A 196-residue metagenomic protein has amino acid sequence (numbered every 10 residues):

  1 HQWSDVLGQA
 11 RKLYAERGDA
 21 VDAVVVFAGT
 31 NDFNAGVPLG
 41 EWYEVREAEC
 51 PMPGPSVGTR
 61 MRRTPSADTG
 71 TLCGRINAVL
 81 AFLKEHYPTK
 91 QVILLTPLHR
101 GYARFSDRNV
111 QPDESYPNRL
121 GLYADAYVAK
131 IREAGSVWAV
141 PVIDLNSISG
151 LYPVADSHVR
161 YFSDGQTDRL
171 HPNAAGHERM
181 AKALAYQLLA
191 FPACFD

Functional and structural regions predicted by a protein language model:
H1-A81, H171: Conserved SGNH/GDSL esterase-like catalytic core that processes O-acyl groups on lipids and polysaccharides
R11, N77, A81, E85 (+2 more regions): Surface-exposed alpha-helical segments enriched in charged/polar residues
E16, E85-H86, V137: Alpha-helix C-cap/termination motif
V26, L94-L95: Structural beta-sheet core signal
Y87-Q91: A short helix->loop->beta-strand "cap" motif at the edges of active sites that frequently abuts
P97-D196: Catalytic His-Asp segment of secreted/periplasmic serine-dependent ester chemistry enzymes
